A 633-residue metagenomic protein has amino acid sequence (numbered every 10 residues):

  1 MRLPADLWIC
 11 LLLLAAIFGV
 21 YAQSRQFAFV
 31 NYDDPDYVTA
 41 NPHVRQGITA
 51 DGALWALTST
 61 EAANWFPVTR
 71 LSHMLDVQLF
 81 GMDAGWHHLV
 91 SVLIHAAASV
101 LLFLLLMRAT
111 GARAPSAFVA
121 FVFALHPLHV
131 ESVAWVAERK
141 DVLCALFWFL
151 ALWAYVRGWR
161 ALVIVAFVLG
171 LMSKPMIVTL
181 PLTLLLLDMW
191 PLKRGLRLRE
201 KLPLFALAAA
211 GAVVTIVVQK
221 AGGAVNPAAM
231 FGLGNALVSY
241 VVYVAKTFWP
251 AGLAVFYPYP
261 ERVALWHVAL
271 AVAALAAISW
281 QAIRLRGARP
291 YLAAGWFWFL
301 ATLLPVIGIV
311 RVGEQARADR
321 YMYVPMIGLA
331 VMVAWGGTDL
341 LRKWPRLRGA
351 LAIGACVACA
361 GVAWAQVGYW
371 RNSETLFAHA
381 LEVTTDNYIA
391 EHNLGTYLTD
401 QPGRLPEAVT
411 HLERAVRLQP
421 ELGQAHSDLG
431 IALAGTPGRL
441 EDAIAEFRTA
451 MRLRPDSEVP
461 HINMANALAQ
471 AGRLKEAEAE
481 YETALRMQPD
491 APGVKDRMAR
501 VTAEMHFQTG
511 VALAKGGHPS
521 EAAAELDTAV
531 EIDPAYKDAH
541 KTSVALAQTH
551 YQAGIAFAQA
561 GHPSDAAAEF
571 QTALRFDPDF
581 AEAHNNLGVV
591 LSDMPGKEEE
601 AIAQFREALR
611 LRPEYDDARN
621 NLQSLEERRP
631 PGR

Functional and structural regions predicted by a protein language model:
M1-I431, R452, N463: Polytopic membrane enzymes that build or remodel cell-surface glycoconjugates and lipids
S116-V119, G170, I177, A390 (+17 more regions): Small-residue (primarily alanine) positions within well-ordered alpha-helices, especially packing/interaction faces
F147-A154, V163, G170, G295 (+16 more regions): Small-residue hotspots
Y369-T375, D400-R414, G435-T449, A471-T483 (+7 more regions): Structural signature of tandem alpha-helical TPR/SEL1-like repeats, specifically the intra-repeat loop/turn
I389-T396, Q424-A434, V459-N466, G493-R500 (+5 more regions): Conserved alpha-helical positions within TPR/SEL1-like repeat arrays
